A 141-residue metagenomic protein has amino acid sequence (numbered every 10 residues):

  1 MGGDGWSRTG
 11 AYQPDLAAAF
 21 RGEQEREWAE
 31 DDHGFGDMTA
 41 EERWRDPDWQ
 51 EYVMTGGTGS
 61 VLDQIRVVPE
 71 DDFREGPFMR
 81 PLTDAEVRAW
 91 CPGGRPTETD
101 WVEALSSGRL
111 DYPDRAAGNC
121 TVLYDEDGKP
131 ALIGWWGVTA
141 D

Functional and structural regions predicted by a protein language model:
M1-P113: N-terminal domain-onset segments
T99-D141: Acidic, proline/glycine-rich low-complexity IDRs
